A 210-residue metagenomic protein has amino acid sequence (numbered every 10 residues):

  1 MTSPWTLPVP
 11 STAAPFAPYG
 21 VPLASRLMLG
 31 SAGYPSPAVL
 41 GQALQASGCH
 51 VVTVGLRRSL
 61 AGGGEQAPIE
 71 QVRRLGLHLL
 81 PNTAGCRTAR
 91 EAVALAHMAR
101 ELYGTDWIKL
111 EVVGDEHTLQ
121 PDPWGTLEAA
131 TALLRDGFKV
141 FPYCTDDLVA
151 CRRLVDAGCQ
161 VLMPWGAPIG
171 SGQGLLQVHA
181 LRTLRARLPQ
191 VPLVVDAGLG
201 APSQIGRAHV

Functional and structural regions predicted by a protein language model:
M1-G30, A67: N-terminal amphipathic alpha-helix/helix-capping segment at the start of soluble metabolic enzymes
A13-P18, A32-V54, G63-L79, C86-R207: Alpha/beta enzyme core
L23-L27, H50-G55: Short, basic, glycine/proline-bearing loop/turn elements
A24-L27, P81, W165-G166: N-terminal start-of-chain detector that recognizes signal peptides and the immediate post-cleavage beginning
